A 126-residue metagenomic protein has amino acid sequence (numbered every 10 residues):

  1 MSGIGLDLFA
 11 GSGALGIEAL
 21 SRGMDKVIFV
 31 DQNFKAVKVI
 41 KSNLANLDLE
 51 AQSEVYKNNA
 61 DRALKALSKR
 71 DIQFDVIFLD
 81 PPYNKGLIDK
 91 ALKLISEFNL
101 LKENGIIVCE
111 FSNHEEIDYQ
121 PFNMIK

Functional and structural regions predicted by a protein language model:
M1-K126: Class I S-adenosyl-L-methionine-dependent methyltransferase catalytic core
